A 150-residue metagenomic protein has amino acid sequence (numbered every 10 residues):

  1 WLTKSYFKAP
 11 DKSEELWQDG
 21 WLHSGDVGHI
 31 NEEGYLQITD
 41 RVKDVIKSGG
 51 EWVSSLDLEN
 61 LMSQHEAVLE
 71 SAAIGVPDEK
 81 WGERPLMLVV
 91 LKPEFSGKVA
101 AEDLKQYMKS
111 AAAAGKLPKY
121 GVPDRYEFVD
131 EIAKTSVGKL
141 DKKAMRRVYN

Functional and structural regions predicted by a protein language model:
K4-S5, K12-E15, V27-L117, G138 (+1 more regions): AMP-binding/adenylate-forming catalytic core of the ANL superfamily
A113-K139: AMP-binding/adenylate-forming catalytic domain of the ANL superfamily
E131-K134, K143-N150: Extended low-complexity acidic/polar segments
